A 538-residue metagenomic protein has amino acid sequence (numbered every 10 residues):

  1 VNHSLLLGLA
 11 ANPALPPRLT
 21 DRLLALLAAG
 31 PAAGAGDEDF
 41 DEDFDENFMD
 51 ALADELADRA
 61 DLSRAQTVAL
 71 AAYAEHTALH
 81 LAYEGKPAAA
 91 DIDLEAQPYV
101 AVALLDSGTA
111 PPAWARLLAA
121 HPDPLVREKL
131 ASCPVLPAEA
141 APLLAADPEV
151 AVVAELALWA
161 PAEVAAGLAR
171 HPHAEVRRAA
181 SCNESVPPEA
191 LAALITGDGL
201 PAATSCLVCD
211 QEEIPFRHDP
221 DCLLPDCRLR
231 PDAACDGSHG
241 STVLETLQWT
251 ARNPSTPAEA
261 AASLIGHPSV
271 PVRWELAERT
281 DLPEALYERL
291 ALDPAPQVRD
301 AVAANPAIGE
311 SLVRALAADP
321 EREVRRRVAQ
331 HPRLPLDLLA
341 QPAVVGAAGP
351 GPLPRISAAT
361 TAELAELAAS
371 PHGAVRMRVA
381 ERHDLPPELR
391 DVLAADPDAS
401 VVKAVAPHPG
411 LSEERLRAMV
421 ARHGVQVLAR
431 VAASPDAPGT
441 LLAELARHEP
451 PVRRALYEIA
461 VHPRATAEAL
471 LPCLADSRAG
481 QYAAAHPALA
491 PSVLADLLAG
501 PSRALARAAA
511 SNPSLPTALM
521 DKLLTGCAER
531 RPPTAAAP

Functional and structural regions predicted by a protein language model:
V1-P538: Alpha-helical scaffold segments
